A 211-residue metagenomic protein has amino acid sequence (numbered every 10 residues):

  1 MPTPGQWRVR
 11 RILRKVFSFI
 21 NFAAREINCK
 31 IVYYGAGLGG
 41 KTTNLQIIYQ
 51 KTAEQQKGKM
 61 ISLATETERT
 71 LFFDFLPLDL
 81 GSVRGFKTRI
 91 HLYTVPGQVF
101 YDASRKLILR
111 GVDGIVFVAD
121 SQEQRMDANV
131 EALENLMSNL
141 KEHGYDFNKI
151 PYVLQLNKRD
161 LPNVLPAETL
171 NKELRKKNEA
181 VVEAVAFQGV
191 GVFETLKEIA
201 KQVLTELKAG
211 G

Functional and structural regions predicted by a protein language model:
L13-L63: Conserved G1/Walker A P-loop phosphate-binding module
A24, E68-L71, G81-F86, K106-G111 (+1 more regions): Conserved catalytic network of the ASCE P-loop NTPase/AAA+ motor domain
L38, Q98, Q122-Q124, K158-P162 (+1 more regions): Conserved nucleotide-binding/hydrolysis micro-motifs of P-loop NTPases
I61-F100: Switch I (G2) and immediately adjacent beta-strands of P-loop GTPase domains
D102-E123: Inter-motif core of Ras-like GTPase G domains
S121-K177: Conserved C-terminal guanine-recognition region of P-loop GTPase G domains, centered on the G4
L161-G211: Canonical P-loop GTPase G-domain recognition
